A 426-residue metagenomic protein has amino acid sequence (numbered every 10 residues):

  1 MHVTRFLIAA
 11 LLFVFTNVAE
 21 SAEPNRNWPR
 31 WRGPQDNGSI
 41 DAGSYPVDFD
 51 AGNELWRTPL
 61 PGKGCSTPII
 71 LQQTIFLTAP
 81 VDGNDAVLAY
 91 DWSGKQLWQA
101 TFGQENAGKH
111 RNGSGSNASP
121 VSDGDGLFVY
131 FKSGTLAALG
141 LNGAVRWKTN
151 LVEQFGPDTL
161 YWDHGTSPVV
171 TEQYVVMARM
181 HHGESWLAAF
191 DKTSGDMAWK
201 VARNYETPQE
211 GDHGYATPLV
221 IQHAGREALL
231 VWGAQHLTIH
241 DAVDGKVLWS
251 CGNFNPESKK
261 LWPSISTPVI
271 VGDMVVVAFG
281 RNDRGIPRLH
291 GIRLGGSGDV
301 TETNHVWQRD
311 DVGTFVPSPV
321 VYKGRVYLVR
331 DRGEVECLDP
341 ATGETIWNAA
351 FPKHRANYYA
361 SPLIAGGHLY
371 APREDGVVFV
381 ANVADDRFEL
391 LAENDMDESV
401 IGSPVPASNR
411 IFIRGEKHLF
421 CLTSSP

Functional and structural regions predicted by a protein language model:
M1-V3: N-terminal secretory signal peptides that target proteins for export/translocation
R5-N17: Bacterial N-terminal signal peptides
A19-P426: Noncatalytic, solvent-exposed loop/strand surfaces of beta-propeller-type extracellular/periplasmic domains
